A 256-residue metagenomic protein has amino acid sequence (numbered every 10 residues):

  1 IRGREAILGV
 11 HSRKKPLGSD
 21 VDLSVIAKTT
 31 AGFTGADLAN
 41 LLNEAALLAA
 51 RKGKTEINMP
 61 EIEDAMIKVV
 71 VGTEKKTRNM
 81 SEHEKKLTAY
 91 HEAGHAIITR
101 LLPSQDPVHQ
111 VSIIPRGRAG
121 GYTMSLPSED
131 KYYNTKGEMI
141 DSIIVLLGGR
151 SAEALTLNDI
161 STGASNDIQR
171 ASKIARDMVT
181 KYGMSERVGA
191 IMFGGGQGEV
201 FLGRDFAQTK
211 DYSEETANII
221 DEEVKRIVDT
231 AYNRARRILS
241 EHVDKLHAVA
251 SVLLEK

Functional and structural regions predicted by a protein language model:
I1-E61, G72-T73, L146-A154, K181-I191: Conserved C-terminal "switch" segment of AAA+ ATPases
A6, V10, K28, N40-N43 (+6 more regions): Generic recognition of well-ordered alpha-helical segments within structured catalytic/regulatory domains
G32, A89-Y90: Alpha-helical architecture
L42, K76, L246-V249: P-loop NTPase motor-domain active sites and their immediate coupling elements
K76-L87: Short pre-active-site segment immediately N-terminal to the catalytic Zn-binding motif
L87-A89, A96-K256: Soluble catalytic regions of large protease machineries
